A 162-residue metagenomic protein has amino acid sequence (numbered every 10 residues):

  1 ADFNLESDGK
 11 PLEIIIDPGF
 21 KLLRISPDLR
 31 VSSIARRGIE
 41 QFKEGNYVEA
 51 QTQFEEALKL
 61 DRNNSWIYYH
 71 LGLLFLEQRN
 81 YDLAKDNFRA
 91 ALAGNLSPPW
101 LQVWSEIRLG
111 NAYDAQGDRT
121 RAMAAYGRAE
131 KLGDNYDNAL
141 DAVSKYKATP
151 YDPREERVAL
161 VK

Functional and structural regions predicted by a protein language model:
A1-G72, N80, D86: Non-catalytic accessory/interaction domains
I39, L73, E106-I107, N111: Residue-level recognition of tetratricopeptide repeat
H70, R108, A142-Y146: Canonical tetratricopeptide repeat
R79-L83, N111-R121, K147-K162: Alpha-helical linker/edge segments of TPR/alpha-solenoid repeat scaffolds and analogous pre-/post-domain helices
